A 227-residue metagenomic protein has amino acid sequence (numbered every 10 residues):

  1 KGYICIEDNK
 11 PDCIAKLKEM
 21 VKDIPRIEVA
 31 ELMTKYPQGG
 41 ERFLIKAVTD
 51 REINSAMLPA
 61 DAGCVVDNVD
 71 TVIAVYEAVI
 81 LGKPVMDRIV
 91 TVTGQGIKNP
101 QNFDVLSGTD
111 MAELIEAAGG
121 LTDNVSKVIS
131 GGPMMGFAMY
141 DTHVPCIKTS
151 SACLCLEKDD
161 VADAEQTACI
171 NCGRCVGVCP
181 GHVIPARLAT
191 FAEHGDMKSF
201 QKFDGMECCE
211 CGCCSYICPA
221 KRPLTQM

Functional and structural regions predicted by a protein language model:
G2-C5, C218: Short catalytic-loop micro-motif centered on adjacent basic/acidic residues
I6-M111, A117-T122, G132: Hydrophobic alpha-helical positions that pack around
K35-G39, L44-E52, I80-G82, G119-G173: Active-site gating/interface segments in enzymes
G108, E113-I115, V128, C179 (+1 more regions): Short alpha-helical segments in extracytoplasmic peptidoglycan/chitin-binding modules and envelope-associated proteins
S151-Q166, V176, P180-M227: Ferredoxin-type iron-sulfur electron-transfer modules in oxidoreductases and energy-metabolism complexes
